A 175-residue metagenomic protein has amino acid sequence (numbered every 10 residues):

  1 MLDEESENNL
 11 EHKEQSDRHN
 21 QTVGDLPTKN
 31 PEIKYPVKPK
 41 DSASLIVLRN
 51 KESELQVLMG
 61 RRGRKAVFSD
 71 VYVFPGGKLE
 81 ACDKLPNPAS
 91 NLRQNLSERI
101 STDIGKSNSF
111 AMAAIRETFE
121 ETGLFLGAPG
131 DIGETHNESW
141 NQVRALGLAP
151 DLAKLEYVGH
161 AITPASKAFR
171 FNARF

Functional and structural regions predicted by a protein language model:
M1-F175: N-terminal leader/linker segments that precede catalytic domains of diphosphate-processing enzymes
